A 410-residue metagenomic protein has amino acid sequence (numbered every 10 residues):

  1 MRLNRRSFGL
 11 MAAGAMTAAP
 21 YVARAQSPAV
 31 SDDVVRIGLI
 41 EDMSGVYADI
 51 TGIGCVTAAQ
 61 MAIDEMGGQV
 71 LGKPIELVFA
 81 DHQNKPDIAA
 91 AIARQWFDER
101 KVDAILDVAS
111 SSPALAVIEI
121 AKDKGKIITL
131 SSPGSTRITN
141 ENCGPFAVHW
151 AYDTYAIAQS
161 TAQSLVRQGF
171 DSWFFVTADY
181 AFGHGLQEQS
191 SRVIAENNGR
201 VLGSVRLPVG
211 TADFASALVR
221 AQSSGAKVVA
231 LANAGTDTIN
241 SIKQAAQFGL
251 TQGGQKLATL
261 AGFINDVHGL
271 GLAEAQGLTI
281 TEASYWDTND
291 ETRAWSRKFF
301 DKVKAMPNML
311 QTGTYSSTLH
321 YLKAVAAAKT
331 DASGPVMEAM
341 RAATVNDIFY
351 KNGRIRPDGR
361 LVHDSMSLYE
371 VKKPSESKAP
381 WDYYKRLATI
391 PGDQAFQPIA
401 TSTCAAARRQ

Functional and structural regions predicted by a protein language model:
R2-G9, Y21-Q410: Extracytosolic ligand-binding ectodomains
A13-T17: Bacterial N-terminal signal peptides
